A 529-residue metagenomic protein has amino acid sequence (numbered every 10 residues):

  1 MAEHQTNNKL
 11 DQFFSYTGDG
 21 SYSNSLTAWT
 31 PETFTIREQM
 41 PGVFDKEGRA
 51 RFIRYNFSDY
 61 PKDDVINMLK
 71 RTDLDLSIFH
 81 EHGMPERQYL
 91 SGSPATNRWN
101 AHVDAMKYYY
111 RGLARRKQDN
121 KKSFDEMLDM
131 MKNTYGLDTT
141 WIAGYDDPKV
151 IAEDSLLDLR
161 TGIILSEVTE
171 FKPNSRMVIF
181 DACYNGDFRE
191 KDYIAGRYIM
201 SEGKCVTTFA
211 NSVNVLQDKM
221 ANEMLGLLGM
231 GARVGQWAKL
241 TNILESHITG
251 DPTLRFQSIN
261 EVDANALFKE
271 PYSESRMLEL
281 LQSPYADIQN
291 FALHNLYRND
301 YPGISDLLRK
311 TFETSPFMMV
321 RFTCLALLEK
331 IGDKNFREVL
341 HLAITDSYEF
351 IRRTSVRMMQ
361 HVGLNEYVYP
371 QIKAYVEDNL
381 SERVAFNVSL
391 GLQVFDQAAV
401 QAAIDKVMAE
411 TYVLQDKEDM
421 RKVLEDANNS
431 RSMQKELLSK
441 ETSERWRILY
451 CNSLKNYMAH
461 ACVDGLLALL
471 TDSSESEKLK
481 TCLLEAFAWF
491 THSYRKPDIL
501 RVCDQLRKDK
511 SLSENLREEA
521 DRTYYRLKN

Functional and structural regions predicted by a protein language model:
M1-F322, D333-H341, T345, E349 (+7 more regions): Cysteine-dependent hydrolase recognition
R255-N260, N387-D396, R421-D426, R517-K528: TPR/TPR-like alpha-solenoid helical repeat scaffolds
D287-Q289, P316-R321, S347-R352, L380-A385 (+4 more regions): Positions within the helices of HEAT/ARM-like alpha-solenoid repeats
A292-L293, C324-L325, H341, S355-R357 (+6 more regions): Hydrophobic core positions within HEAT/HEAT-like alpha-solenoid repeats
C324, I331, I351, S355 (+9 more regions): Intrinsic disorder/low-complexity detector
V368-Y369, L454, H460, D464 (+3 more regions): Extended alpha-helical scaffolding segments
A399, N428, E436, I448-L449 (+4 more regions): C-terminal non-catalytic regions of proteins with extracellular/luminal or membrane-system context
